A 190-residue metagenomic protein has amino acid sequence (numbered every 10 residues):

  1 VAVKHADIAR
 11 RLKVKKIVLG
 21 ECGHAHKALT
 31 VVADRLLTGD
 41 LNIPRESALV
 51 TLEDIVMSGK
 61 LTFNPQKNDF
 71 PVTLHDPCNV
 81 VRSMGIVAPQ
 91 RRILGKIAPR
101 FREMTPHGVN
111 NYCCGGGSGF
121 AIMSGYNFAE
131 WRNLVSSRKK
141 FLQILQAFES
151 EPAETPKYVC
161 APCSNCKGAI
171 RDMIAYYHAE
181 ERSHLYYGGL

Functional and structural regions predicted by a protein language model:
V1-L190: Iron-sulfur cluster-binding electron-transfer modules in prokaryotic oxidoreductases
